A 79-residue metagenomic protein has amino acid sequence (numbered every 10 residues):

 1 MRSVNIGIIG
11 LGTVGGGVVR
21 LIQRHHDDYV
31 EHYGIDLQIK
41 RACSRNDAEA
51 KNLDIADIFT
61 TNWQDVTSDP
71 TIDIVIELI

Functional and structural regions predicted by a protein language model:
M1-I79: N-terminal glycine-/serine-/threonine-rich beta1-alpha1-beta2 phosphate-ribose binding loop of Rossmann-like
